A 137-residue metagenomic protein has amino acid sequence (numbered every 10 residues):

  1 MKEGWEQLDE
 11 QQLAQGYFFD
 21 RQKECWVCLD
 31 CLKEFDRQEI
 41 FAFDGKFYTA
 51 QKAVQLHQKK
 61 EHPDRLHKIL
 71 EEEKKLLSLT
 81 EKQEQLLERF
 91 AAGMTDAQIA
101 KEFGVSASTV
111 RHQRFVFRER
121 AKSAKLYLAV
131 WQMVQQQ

Functional and structural regions predicted by a protein language model:
M1-L66: DNA-contacting interfaces and partner/effector-binding or oligomerization modules in DNA-centric proteins
P63-L77: Amphipathic alpha-helical segment used for protein-protein interaction
L77-Q83: Short helix-coil-helix linker/hinge
E81, M94-T95: Residue-level signal for the short linker/turn that defines the boundary of a DNA-recognition helix
Q83-F90: Short alpha-helical "packing" element that flanks the helix-turn-helix/winged-helix DNA-binding module
A97-S106: Short alpha-helical "recognition helix" segments of helix-turn-helix
V110-A124: DNA major-groove recognition helices of helix-turn-helix
L126-Q137: Short, basic, alpha-helical segments at the C-terminal edge of helix-turn-helix-like DNA-binding modules
